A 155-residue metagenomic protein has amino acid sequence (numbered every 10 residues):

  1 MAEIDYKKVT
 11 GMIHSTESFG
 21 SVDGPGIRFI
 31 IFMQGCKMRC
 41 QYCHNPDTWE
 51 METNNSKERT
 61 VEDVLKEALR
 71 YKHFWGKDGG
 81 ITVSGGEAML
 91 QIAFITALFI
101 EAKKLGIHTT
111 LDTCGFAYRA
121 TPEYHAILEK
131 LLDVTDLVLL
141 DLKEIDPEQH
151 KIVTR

Functional and structural regions predicted by a protein language model:
M1-M33, K37-S56, R70-K77: N-terminal [4Fe-4S]-dependent radical SAM core
I4-V9, I31, S56-R59, I107 (+2 more regions): Short linear motifs at secondary-structure transitions and domain/linker junctions
N54-K66: Short cysteine/histidine-rich metal-coordination sites, predominantly Zn2+-binding motifs
L65, L69-H73, K77-G80, G85 (+1 more regions): Conserved AdoMet/S-adenosylmethionine-binding subsite of the radical SAM
